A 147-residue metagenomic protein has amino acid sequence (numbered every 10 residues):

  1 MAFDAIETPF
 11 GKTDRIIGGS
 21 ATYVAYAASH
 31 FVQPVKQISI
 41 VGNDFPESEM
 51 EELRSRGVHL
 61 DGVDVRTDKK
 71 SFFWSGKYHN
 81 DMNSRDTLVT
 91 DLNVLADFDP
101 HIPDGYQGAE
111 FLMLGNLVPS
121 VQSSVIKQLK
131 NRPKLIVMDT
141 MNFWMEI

Functional and structural regions predicted by a protein language model:
A2-R15, F31-M113, K127-R132: Conserved N-terminal subdomain of the carbohydrate kinase-like
D4, Y23-V24, S120: Basic, gly/Ser/Thr/Pro-rich low-complexity segments located predominantly at protein N termini
I16-S20, N93-F98, L117, V121 (+1 more regions): Short secondary-structure boundary/capping elements
G19-T22, V65-T67, T140-W144: Short, acidic/turn-prone active-site loops that include or flank metal/cofactor- and phosphate-binding residues
S20-H30, I126: Histidine-anchored nucleotide/phosphate-binding helix
A109-I147: Conserved beta-alpha-beta core of the PfkB/ribokinase-like small-molecule kinase fold
